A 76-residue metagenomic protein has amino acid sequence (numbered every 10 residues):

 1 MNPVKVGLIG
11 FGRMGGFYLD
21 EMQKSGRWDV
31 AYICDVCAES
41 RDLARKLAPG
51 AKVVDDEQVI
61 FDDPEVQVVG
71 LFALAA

Functional and structural regions predicted by a protein language model:
M1-A48: N-terminal Rossmann-like dinucleotide-binding module
A51-A76: Beta-loop-alpha module in the N-terminal Rossmann-like domain of NAD(P)-dependent dehydrogenases, especially those
